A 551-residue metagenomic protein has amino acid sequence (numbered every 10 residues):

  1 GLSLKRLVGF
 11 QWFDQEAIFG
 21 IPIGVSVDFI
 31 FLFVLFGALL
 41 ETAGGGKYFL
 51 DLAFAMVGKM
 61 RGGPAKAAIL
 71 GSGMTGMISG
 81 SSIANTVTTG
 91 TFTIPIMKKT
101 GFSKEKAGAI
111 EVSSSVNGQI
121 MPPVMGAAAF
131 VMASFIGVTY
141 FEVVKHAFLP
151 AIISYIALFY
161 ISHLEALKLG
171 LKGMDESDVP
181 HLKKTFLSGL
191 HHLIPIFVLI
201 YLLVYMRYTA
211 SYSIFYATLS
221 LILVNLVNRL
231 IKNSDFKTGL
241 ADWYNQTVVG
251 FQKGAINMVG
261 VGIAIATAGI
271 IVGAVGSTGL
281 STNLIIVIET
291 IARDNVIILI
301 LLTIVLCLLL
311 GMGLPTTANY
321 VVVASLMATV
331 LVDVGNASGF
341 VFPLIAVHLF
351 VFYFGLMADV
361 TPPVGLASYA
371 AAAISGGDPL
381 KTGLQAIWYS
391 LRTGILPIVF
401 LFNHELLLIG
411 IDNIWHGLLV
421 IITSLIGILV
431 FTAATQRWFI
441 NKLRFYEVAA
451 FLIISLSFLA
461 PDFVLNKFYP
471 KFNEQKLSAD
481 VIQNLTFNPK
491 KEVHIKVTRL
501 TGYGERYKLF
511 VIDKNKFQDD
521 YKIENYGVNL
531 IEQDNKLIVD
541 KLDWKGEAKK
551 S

Functional and structural regions predicted by a protein language model:
L4, F13-K47, A241-L280, I300-G313 (+2 more regions): Core transmembrane alpha-helical segments of multi-pass membrane transporters/permeases
E16-F29, M56-A68, T100-K106, L187-L193 (+4 more regions): Membrane-interfacial loop-to-helix junctions in multi-pass transporters
F29, F33, G63-P64, G118-A127 (+7 more regions): Hydrophobic alpha-helical transmembrane segments in multi-pass membrane proteins
F36-L39, M74-T75, V116-M121, A264 (+6 more regions): Hydrophobic transmembrane alpha-helices
G45, F130-Y140, V204-Y208, A274-N283 (+4 more regions): Transmembrane helix-loop junctions in multi-pass membrane proteins
L52-G118, A128, G137, T317-G355 (+1 more regions): Hydrophobic transmembrane alpha-helices that form the pore/transport pathway of multi-pass ion and small-solute
K145-N257, S368-F472: Long, contiguous bundles of hydrophobic transmembrane helices that form the permeation core of multi-pass
A337-F340, F463-S551: Low-complexity, proline/glycine-enriched hydrophobic segments characteristic of transmembrane helices
